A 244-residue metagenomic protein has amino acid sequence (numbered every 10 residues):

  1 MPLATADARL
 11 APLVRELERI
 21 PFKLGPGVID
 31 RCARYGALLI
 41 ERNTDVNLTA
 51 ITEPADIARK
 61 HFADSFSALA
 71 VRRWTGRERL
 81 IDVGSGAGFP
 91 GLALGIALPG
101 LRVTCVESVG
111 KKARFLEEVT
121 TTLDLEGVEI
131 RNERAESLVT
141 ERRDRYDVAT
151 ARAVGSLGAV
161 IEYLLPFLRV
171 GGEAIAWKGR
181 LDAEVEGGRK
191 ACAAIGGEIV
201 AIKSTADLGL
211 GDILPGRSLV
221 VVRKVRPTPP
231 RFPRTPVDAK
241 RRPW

Functional and structural regions predicted by a protein language model:
M1-I81, K111-E126, T235-V237: Class I SAM-dependent transferase core
P26, T52, R131-R134, A201-K203: Short loop/edge segments at beta-strand edges and connector loops that shape dinucleotide/nucleotide cofactor-binding
L39, L94, L164, K178 (+1 more regions): Residue-level signal for inorganic ion chemistry
A55, A63-R152, I161-L164: Conserved SAM/SAH cofactor-binding pocket of Class I
S108, V154, W177-L181, S204: Short strand-turn motif at the edge of the Rossmann-like AdoMet-binding core
A159-E173: A short glycine-rich, Lys/Arg-flanked "PGG" loop and its adjoining helix->strand segment in the class I
V170-V185: ADP-ribose/adenylate-binding Rossmann-like module
E186-W244: SAM/dcSAM-binding transferase cores
